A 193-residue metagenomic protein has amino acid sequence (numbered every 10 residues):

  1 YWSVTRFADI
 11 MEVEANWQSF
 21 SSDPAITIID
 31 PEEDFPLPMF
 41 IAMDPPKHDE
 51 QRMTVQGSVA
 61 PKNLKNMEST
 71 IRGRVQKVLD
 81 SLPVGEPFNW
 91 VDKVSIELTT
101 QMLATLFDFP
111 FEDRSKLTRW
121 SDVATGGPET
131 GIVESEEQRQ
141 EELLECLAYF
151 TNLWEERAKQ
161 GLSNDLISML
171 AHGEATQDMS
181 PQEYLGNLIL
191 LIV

Functional and structural regions predicted by a protein language model:
Y1-V91, T100-T118, D122-I132, E136-E141: Active-site substrate-recognition loop segments, prototypically the cytochrome P450 B′-helix/B-C loop
M11, D49-M53, I96-Q101, L144 (+3 more regions): Non-catalytic, well-ordered alpha-helical scaffold segments
S69, G73, A148, G186: Short, contiguous clusters of charged residues that form electrostatic/catalytic patches at enzyme active sites, used
V78, R119-Q177, P181: Cytochrome P450 catalytic core segment centered on helix I
I96, A104, C146-L147, G173-V193: Central I-helix of cytochrome P450 enzymes
